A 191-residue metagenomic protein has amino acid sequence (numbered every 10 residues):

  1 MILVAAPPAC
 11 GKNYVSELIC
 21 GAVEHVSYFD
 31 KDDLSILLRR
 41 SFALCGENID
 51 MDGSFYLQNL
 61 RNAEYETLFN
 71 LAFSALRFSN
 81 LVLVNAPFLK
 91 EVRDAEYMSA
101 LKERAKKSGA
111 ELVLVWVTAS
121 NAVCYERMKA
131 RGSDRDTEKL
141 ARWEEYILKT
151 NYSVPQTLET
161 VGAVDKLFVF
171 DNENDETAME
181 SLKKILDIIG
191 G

Functional and structural regions predicted by a protein language model:
V4: Hydrophobic anchor at the beta1->P-loop junction of P-loop NTPases
P7: P-loop (Walker A) phosphate-binding loop of NTP-binding proteins
C10: ATP-binding Walker
N13: Walker A/P-loop
E17-T67, F73: Conserved substrate/cofactor phosphate-moiety recognition/catalytic segment in nucleotide-dependent phosphotransferases
N59-S108: Glycine-rich phosphate-binding loop used to anchor ATP phosphates in small-molecule kinases, encompassing both
K107-M128: Conserved phosphate-donor/acceptor-positioning beta-strand/loop module used by diverse small-molecule
T118, A130-S181: Small-molecule kinase domains that catalyze NTP-dependent phosphoryl transfer to phosphate-bearing small molecules
